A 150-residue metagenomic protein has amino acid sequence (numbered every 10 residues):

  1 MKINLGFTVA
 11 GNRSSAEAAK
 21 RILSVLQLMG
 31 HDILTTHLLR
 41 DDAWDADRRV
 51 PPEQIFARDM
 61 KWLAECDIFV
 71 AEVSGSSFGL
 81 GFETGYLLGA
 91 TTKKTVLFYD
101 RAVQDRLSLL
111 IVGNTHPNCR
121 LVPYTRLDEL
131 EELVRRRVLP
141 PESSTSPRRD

Functional and structural regions predicted by a protein language model:
M1-D150: Conserved catalytic or regulatory cores that recognize and/or transform ribose-phosphate-containing ligands
